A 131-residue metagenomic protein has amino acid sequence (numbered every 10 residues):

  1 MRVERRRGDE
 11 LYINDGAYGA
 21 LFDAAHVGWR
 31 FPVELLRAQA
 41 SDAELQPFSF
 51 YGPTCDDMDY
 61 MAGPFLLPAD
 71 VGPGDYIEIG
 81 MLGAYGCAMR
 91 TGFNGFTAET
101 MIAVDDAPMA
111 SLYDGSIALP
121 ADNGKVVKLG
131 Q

Functional and structural regions predicted by a protein language model:
M1-Q131: Charged (often Lys/Glu-rich) extended helix/loop segments that serve as interaction or gating elements
